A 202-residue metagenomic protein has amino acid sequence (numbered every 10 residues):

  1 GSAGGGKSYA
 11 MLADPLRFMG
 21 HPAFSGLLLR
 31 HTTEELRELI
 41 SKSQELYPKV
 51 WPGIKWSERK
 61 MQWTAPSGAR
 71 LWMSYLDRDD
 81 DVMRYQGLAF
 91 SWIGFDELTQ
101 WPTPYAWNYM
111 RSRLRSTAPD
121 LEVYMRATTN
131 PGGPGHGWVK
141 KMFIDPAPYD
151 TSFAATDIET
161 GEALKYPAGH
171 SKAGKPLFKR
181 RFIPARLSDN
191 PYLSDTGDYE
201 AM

Functional and structural regions predicted by a protein language model:
G1-M202: Phosphate/NTP-binding elements of NTP-utilizing enzymes
